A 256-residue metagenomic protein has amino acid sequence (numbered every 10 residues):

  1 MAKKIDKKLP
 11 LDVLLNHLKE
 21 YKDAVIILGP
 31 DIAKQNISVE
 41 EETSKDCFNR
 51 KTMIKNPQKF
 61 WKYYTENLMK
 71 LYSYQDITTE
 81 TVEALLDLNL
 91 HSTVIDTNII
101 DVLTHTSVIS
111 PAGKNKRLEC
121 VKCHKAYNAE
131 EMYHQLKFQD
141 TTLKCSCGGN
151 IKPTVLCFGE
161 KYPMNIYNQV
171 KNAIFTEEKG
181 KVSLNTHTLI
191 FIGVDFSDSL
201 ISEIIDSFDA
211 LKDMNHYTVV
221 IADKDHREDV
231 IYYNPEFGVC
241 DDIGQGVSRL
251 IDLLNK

Functional and structural regions predicted by a protein language model:
M1-K256: Conserved catalytic alpha/beta core of Sir2/sirtuin-type deacylases, generalized to analogous enzyme cores that bind
